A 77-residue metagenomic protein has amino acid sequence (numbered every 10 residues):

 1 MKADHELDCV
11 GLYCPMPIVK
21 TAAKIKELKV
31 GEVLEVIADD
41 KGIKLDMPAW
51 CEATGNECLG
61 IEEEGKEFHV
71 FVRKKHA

Functional and structural regions predicted by a protein language model:
M1-D4, K75-A77: Compositionally biased, disordered extreme N-termini, encompassing classical targeting presequences
K2-V10, E35: Short amphipathic
D4, V33, G65-H69: A generic structural signal for beta-strand entry/edge sites
V10, D39, R73-K75: Generic beta-structure capping elements
Y13, P17, K66-F68: Helix-centric, low-specificity signal for extended rod-like, repetitive segments
P15, K20-E57: Amphipathic, hydrophobic secondary-structure cores in small proteins
P48-A77: C-terminal structural segments of small proteins and small subunits
